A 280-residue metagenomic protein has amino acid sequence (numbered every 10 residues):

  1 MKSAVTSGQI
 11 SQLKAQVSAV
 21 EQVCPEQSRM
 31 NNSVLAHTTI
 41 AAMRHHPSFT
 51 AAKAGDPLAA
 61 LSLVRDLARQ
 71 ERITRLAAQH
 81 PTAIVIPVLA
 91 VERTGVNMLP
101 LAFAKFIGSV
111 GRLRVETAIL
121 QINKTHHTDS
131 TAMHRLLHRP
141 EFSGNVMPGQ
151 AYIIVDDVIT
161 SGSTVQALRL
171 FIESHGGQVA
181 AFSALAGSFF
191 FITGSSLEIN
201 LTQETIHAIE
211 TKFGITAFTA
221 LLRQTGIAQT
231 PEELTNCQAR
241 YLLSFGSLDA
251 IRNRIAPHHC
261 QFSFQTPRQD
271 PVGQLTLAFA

Functional and structural regions predicted by a protein language model:
K2-A42, R169-A280: PRPP-dependent phosphoribosyltransferase catalytic core
R44-L67, N123-T128: Acidic/glycine-enriched edge-of-secondary-structure segments
S62-A83: A short, well-structured juxtamembrane/interface segment
P81-R93: Short glycine-rich phosphate-binding loop at a beta-alpha junction
V91-G95, I159-G162: Short acidic, S/G/P-rich loop/turn micro-motifs used as interaction or catalytic elements
V96, P100-A104, G108, V165: Short, highly selective alpha-helical patches that border small-molecule cofactor pockets in redox/cofactor-processing
G111-Y152: Short, glycine/charge-rich flexible loops or terminal/linker lids adjacent to PRPP-binding catalytic cores
G149-G177, A181: A contiguous pocket-lining binding segment that forms or flanks enzyme active sites
